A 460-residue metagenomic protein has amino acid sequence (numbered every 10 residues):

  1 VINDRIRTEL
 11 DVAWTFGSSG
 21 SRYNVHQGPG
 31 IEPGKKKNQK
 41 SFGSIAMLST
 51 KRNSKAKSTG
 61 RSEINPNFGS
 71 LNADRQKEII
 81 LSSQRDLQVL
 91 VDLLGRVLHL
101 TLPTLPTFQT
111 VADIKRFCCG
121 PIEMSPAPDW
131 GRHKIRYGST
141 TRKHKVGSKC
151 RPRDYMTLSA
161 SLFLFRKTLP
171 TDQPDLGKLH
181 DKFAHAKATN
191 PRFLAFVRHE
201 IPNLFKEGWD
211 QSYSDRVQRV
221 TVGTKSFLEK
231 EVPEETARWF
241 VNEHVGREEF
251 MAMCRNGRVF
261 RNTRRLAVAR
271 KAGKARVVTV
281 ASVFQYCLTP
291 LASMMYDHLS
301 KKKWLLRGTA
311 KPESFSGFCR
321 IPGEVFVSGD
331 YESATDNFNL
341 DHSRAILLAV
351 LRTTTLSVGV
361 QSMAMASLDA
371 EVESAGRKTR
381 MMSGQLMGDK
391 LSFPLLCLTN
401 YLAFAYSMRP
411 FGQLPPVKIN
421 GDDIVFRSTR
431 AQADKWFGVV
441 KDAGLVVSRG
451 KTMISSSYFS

Functional and structural regions predicted by a protein language model:
V1-K271: Non-catalytic, polymerase-adjacent accessory regions of viral genome-replication enzymes
G17, N24, R264, R276 (+2 more regions): A generic secondary-structure signal marking the coil-to-beta-strand transition
V245-G273, S314-P322, V360-K378: Reverse-transcriptase-like RNA-dependent polymerase core
G273-D336, L391-S392: Active-site-proximal segment of RNA-dependent polymerases
K302-W304, V446-K451: Acidic/polar loop patches that form or flank catalytic/metal-binding clefts of enzymes that bind anionic ligands
R320-N420, I424-A443, K451-S457: Conserved polymerase palm-domain catalytic core
S460: Active-site-adjacent segment of 2-oxoglutarate/Fe(II) JmjC oxygenases
